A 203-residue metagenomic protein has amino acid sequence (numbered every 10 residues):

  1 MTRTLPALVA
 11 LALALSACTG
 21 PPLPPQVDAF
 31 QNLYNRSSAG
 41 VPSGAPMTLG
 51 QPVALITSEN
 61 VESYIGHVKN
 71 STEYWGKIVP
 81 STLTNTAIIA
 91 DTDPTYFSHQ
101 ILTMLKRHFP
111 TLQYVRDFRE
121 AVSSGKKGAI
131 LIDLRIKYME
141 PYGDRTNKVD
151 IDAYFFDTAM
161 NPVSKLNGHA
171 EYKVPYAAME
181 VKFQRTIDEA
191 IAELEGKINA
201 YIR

Functional and structural regions predicted by a protein language model:
M1, Q113-K127, A192-R203: Extended alpha-helical regions
M1-C18: Sec-dependent bacterial lipoprotein signal peptides
C18-A45, R107-F109, A159-R203: C-terminal/domain-edge helix-coil "capping" segments
C18-H99, Y201-R203: A structural "domain/chain start" motif
D28-Q31, T111-V163, V174: Surface-exposed short loop/turn segments
T48-E59, A129-D133, D150-Y154, K165 (+1 more regions): Soluble periplasmic/extracytoplasmic beta-strand elements of cell-envelope proteins
F97-V115: A structural motif corresponding to the C-terminal end of an alpha-helix and its immediate exit/capping segment
